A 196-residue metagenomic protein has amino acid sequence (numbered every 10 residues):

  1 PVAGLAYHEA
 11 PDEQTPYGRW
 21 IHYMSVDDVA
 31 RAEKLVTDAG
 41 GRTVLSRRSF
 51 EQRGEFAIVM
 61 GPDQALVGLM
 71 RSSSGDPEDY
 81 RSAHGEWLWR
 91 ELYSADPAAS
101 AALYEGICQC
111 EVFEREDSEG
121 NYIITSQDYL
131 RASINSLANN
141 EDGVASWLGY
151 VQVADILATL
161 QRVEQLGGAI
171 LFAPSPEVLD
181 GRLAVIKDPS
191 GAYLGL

Functional and structural regions predicted by a protein language model:
P1-L45: The feature marks the first
V2-G4, E13, R31-A32, C110-F113 (+4 more regions): Short loop/beta submotifs within extracellular cysteine-rich repeat domains
A10-Q14, G75-E78, N140-G143: A short local loop/turn or secondary-structure capping micro-motif enriched for an aromatic residue
R19-M24, M70-A102, I107-E114, S146-G149: N-terminal beta-strand motif that seeds the catalytic metal site of vicinal oxygen chelate
A32-L35, S100-L103, T159-R162: Hydrophobic side chains in well-ordered alpha-helices
T37-L92, F113-L130, S136-N139, L160-L196: Vicinal oxygen chelate
N135-E141, S146, A154-L160: Intrinsically disordered, low-complexity segments enriched in Gly and acidic/Ser/Thr residues that form flexible
